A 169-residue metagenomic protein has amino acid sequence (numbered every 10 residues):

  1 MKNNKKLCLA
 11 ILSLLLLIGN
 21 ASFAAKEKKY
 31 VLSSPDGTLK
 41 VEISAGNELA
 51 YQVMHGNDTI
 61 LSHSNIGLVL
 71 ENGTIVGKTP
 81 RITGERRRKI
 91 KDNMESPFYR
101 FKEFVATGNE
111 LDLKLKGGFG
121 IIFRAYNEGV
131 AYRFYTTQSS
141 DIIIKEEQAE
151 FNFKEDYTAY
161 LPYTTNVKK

Functional and structural regions predicted by a protein language model:
M1-A10: Bacterial N-terminal signal peptides that target proteins for export
K2-N3, G19, P35: Intrinsic-disorder/low-complexity regions
N3-N4, A24, G84: Intrinsically disordered, low-complexity sequence elements enriched in Ser/Thr/Gly/Pro
L7-C8, A24-A25, K40: A generic signature of intrinsically disordered, low-complexity regions enriched in glycine/proline and charged/polar
A10-G19: Bacterial N-terminal signal peptides
L14, F23, S34-P35: Compositionally biased regions
I18-E27: Bacterial Sec-dependent signal peptides at the C-terminal "C-region" and cleavage site
E27-K169: N-terminal accessory beta-strand-rich subdomains and adjacent acidic, glycine-rich linkers that precede catalytic cores
